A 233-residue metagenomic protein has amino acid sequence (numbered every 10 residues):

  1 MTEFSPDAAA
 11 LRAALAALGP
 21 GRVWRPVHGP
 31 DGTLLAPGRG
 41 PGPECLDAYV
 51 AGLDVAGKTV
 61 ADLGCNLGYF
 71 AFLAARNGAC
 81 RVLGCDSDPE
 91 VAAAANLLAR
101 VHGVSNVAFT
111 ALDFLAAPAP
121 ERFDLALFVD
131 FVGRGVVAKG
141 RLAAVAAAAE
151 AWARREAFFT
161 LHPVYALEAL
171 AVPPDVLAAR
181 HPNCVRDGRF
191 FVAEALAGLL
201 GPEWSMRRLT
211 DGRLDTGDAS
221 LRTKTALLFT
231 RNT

Functional and structural regions predicted by a protein language model:
R39-V55: Conserved alpha-helix/loop element of class I SAM-dependent methyltransferases that forms part of the SAM/SAH-binding
G68-F72: Glycine-rich SAM-binding Motif I of class I
R81-D86: Conserved SAM-binding motif I beta-strand of class I
A95-N96: Conserved SAM-binding loop
G103-F114: Conserved SAM-binding strand-loop segment of SAM-dependent methyltransferases
L127: A conserved beta-strand element that flanks and buttresses the S-adenosyl-L-methionine
G135-A148: A short, conserved alpha-helix within the catalytic core of class I
A153-P163: Conserved beta-strand signature within the Rossmann-like core of class I S-adenosyl-L-methionine
